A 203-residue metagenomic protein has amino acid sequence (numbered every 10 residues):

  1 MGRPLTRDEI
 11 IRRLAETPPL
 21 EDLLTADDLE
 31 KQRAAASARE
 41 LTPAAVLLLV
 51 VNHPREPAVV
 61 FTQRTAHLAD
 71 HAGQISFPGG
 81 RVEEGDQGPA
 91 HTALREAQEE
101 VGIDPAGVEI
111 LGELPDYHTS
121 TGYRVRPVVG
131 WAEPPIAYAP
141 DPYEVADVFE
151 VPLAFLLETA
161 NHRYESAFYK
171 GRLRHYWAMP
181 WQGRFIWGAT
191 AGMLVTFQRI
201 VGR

Functional and structural regions predicted by a protein language model:
M1-S76, R81-I136, V145, A167-R203: N-terminal leader/linker segments that precede catalytic domains of diphosphate-processing enzymes
R126, P140-G171: Amphipathic alpha-helical blocks and their helix-capping loop/short-beta junctions
